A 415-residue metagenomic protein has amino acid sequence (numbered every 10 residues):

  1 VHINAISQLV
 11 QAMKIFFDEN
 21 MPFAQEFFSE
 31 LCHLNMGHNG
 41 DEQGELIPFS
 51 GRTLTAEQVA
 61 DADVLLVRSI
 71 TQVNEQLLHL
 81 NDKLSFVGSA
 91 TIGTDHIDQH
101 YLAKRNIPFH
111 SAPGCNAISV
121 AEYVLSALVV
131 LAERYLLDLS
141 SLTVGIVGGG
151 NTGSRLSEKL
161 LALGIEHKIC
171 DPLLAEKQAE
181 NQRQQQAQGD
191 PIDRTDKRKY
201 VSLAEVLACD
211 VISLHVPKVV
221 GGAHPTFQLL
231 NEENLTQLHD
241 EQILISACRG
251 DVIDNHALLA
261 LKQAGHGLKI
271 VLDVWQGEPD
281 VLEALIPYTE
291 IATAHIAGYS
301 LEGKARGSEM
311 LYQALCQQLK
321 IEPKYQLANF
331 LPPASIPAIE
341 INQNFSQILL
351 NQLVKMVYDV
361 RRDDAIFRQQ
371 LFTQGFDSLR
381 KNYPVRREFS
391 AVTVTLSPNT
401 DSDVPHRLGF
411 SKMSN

Functional and structural regions predicted by a protein language model:
I6-A62: N-terminal glycine-/charge-rich "phosphate-binding" loop or analogous flexible N-terminal tail
A12, L84, S140-T143, E241: Phosphate-coordination loops involved in phosphoryl transfer and adenosine-cofactor binding
E19, P113, A121, S140-L161: Glycine-rich adenosine-cofactor-binding loop
D63-L136: Phosphate/diphosphate ligand-binding glycine-rich loop within oxidoreductases
V73, E176-E283, G409: Rossmann-like adenosine-cofactor binding region
A121-L137, A162-L163, E309-Q318: Oxidoreductase and adenylate-handling cofactor-binding alpha/beta cores
L163-N181: NAD(P)-binding Rossmann-fold cofactor-contacting core
E241-L244, C248-K412: Rossmann-like dinucleotide-binding domain for NAD(H)/NADP(H)
